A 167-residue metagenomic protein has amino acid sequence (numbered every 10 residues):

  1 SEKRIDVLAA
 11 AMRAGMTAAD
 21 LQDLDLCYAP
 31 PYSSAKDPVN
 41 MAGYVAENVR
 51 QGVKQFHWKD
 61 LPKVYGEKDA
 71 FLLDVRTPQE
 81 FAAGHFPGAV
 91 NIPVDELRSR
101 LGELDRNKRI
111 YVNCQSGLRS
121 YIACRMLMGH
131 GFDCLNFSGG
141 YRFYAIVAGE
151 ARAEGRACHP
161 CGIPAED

Functional and structural regions predicted by a protein language model:
S1-L21: C-terminal catalytic lobe of FAD-dependent flavoproteins
A19-P30, S34-A70, P78-Y111, Q115-D167: Rhodanese-like catalytic fold shared by cysteine-dependent sulfurtransferases and DSP/PTP-type phosphatases
